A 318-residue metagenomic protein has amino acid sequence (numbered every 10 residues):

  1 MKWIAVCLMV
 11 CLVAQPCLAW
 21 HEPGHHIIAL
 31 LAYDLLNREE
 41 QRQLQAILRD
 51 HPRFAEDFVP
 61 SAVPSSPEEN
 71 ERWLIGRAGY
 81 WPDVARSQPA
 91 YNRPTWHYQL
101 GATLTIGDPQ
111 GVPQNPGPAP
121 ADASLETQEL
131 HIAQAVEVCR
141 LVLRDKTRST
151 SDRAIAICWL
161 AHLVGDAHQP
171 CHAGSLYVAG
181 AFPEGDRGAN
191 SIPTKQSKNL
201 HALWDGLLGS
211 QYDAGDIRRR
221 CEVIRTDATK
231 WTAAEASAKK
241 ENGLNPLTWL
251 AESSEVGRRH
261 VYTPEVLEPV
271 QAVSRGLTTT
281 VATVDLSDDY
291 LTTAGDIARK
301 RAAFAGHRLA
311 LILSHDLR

Functional and structural regions predicted by a protein language model:
K2-C7: Sec-dependent signal peptide recognition, specifically the positively charged N-region followed immediately by
A14-P16: N-terminal signal peptide c-region/cleavage motif recognized by signal peptidases
L18-L163, P170-R318: N-terminal, motif-rich segments that launch catalysis or mediate targeting to/interaction with membranes, typified by
